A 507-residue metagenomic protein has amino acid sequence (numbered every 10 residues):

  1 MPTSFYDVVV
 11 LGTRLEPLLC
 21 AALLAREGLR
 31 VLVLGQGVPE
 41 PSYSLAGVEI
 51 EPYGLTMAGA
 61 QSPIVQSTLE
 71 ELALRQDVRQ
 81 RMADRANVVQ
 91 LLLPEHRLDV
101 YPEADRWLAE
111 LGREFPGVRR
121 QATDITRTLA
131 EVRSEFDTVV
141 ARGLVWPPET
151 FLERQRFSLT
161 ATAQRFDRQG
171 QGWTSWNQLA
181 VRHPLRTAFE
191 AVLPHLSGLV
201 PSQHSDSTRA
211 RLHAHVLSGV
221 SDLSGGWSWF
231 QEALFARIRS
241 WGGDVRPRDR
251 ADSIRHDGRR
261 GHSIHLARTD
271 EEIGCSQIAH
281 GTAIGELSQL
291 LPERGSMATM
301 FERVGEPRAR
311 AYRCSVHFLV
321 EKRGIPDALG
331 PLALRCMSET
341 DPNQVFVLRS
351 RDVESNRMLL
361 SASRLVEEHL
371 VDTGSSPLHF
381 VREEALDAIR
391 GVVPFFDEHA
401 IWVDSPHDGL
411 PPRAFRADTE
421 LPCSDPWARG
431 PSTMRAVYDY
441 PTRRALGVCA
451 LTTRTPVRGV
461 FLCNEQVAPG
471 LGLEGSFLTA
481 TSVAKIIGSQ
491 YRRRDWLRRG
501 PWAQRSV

Functional and structural regions predicted by a protein language model:
P2-D137: N-terminal glycine-rich phosphate/pyrophosphate-binding loop and immediately adjacent elements
G35, Q231, P247-D249, R255: Short loop/edge segments at beta-strand edges and connector loops that shape dinucleotide/nucleotide cofactor-binding
A130-W241, R248: Active-site/ligand-binding neighborhood in enzyme catalytic cores
R186-L199, F395-P469: A glycine-rich dinucleotide-binding beta-alpha-beta segment and adjacent secondary-structure elements that constitute
L217, D222-L223, D252-N356, R454: Mid-domain catalytic core of redox enzymes that form a hydrophobic substrate pocket/lid adjacent to a catalytic redox
E321-D418: C-terminal segments that line or cap access tunnels to active or ligand-binding sites in enzymes and enzyme-associated
E465-G488: A conserved FAD-binding loop/helix module that cradles the flavin
S489-V507: Active-site-proximal substrate-binding core of FAD-dependent oxidoreductases
